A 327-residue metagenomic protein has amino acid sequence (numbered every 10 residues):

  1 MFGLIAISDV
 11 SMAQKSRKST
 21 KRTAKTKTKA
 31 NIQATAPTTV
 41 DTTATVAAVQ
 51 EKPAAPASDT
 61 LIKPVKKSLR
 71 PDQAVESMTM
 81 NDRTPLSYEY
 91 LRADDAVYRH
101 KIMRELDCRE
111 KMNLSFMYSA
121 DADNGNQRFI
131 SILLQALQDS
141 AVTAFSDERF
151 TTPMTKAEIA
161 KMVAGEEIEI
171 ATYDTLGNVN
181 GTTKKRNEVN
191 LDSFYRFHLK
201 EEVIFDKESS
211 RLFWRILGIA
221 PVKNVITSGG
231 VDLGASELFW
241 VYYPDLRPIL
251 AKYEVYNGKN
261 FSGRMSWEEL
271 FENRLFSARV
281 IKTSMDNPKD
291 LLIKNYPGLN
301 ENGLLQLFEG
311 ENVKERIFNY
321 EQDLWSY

Functional and structural regions predicted by a protein language model:
M1-A6: Bacterial N-terminal signal peptides
I7-A13: Sec/Tat signal peptide C-region and signal peptidase I cleavage site
S16-R17, R22-F205, P244-Y327: A domain-level signal for the mature, folded cores of soluble proteins
Y195-F197, E201, R215-P221, E237-F239: Residue-level detector of short, conserved catalytic/binding motifs and their immediate flanks
R211, I216-G229, L233-A235, P244: Extended serine/threonine-enriched, polar tracts that run as long, contiguous segments within proteins
